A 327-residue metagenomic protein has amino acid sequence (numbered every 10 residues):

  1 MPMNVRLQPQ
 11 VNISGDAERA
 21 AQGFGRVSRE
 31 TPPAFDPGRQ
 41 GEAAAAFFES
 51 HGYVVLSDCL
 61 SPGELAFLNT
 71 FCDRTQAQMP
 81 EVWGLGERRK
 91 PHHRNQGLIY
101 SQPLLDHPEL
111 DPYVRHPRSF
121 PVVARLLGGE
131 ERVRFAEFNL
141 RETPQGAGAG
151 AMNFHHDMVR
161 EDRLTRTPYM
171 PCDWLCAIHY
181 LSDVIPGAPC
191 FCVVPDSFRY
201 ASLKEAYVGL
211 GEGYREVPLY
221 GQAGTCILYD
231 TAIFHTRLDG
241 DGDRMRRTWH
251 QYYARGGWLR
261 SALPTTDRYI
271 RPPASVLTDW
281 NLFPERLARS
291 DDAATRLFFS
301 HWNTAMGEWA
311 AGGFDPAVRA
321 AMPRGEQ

Functional and structural regions predicted by a protein language model:
P2-S50, S57-D162: Non-heme Fe(II)-dependent double-stranded beta-helix
M3-P33, C226, I233-F234, L238-Q327: Non-heme Fe(II)/2-oxoglutarate
L60-P62, L140-Q145, V159, D183-P186 (+3 more regions): Short, solvent-exposed loop/turn segments at secondary-structure junctions
H107-P112, G213-V217, T236-L238: Active-site rim elements
F138-L140, A177-H179, W249-Y253: A structural signal for short, well-ordered beta-strand segments
A147-Y220, R260-D267: Catalytic core of non-heme Fe(II) oxygenases with the double-stranded beta-helix
